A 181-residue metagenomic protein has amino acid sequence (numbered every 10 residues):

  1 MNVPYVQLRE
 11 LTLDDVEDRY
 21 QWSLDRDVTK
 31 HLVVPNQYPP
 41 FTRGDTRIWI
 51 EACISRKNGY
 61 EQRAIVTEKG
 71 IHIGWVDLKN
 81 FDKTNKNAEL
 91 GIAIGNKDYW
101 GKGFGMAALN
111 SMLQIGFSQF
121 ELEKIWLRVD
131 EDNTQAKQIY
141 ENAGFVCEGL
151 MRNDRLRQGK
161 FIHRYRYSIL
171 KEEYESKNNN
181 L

Functional and structural regions predicted by a protein language model:
M1-R47, E173-L181: A short, well-structured alpha-helix characteristic of acyl/acetyltransferase catalytic modules
P39-D98, L170-E172: Acetyl-CoA-dependent GNAT
I71-G74, Q135, F161: Glycine-rich acetyl-CoA-binding "A-motif" of GNAT/NAT acetyltransferases
G101-I115, K137-N142: Conserved acetyl-CoA-binding loop-helix of GNAT-fold acetyltransferases
G105, L109, D132-A136, N153-Q158: Short glycine/proline-centered loop/turn elements that form peptide/ligand docking sites
S118-R128: Conserved GNAT acetyl-CoA-binding A-motif
W126-V129, V146-I162: Conserved catalytic-core motifs of GNAT/GCN5-like acyltransferases
Y140, F145, Y167: Conserved active-site tyrosine of GNAT-family acetyltransferases
